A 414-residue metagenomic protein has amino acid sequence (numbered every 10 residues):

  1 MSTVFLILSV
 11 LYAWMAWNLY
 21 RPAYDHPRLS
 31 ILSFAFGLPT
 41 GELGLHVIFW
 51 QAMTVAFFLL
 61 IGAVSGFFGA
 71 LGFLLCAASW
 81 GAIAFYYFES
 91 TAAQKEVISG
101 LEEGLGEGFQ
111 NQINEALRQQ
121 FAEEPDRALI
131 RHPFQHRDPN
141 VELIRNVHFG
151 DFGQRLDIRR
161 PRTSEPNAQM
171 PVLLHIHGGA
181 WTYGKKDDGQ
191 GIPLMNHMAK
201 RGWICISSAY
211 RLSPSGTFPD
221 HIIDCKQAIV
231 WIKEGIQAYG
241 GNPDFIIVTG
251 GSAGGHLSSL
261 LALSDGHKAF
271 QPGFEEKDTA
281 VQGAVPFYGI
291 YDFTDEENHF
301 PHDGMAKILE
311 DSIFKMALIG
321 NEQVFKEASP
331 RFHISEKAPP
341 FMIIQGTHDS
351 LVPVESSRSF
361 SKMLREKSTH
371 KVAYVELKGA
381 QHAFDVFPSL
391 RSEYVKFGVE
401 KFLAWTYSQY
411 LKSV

Functional and structural regions predicted by a protein language model:
M1-V414: Alpha/beta-hydrolase superfamily serine-hydrolase fold, recognizing
